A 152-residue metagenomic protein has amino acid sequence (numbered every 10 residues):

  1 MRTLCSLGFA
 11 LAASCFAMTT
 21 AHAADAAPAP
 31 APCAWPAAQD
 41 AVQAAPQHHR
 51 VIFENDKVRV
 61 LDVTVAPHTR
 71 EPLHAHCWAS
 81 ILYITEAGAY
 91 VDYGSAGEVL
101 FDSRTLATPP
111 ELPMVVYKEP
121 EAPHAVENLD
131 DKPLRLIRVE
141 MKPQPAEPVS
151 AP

Functional and structural regions predicted by a protein language model:
M1-L4: Positively charged n-region of N-terminal signal peptides that target proteins for export
S6-T19: Bacterial N-terminal signal peptides
C15-A17, A75, R104: Residue-level recognition of conserved structural "scaffold" positions that shape functional pockets and channels
A23-V63, R70-L73, D92, V99-E127 (+2 more regions): A short, N-terminal "cap"/entry segment at the start of jelly-roll beta-barrel domains of the cupin/DSBH fold
C77-E98: Glycine- and acidic-residue-biased ligand/ion/polar-headgroup-sensing regions
